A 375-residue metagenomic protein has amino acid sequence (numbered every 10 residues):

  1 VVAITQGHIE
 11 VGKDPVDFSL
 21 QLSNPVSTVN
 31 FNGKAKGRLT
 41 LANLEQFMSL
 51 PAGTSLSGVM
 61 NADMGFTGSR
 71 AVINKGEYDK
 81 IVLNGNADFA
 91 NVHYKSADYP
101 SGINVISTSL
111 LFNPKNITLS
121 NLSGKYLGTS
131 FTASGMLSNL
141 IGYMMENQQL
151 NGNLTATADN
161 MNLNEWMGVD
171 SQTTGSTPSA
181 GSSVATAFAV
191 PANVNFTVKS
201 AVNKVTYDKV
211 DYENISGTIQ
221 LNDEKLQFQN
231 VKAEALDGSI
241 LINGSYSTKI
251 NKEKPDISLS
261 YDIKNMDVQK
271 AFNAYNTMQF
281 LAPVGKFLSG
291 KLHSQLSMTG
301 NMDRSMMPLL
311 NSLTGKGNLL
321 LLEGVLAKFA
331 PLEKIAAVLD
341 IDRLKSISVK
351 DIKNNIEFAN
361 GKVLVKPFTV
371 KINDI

Functional and structural regions predicted by a protein language model:
Q6-T67, D79-K95, S101-G102, S109-L137 (+5 more regions): Small-residue helix/turn framework positions
I73-G76: Single-stranded nucleic-acid-binding OB-fold domains
E165, K209-V210: Short helix/loop capping segments that flank catalytic or ligand/cofactor-binding pockets
G168-A189: Intrinsically disordered, low-complexity segments enriched in small/polar residues
V210-D211, K232: Low-complexity, polar/charged sequence tracts that form flexible coils or short amphipathic helices and often embed
